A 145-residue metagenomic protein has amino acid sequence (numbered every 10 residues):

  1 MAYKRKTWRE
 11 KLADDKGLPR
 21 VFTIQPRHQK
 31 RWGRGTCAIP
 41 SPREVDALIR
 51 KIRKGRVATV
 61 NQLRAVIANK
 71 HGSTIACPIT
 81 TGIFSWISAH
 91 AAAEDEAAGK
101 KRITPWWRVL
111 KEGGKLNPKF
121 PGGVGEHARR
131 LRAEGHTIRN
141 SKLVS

Functional and structural regions predicted by a protein language model:
A2-S145: Nucleic acid-binding interface residues in structured DNA/RNA-binding domains, emphasizing the DNA-engaging scaffolds
